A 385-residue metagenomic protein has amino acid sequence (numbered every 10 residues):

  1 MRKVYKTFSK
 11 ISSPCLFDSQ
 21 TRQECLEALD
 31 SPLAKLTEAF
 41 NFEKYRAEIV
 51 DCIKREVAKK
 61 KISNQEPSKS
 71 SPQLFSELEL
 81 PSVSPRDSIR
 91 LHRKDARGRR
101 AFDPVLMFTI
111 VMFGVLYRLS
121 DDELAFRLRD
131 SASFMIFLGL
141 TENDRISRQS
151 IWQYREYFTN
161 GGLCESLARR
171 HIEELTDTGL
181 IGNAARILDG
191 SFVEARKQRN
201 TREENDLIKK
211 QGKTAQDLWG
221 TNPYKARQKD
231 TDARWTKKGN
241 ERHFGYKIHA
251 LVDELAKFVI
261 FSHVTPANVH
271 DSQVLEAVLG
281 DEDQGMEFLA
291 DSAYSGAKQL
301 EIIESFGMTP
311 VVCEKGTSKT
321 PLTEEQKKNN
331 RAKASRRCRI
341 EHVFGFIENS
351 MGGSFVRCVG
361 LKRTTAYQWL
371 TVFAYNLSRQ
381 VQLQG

Functional and structural regions predicted by a protein language model:
M1-E79, L383-G385: Charged, often Cys/His-bearing segments associated with DNA-binding zinc-finger transcription factors
R55-K59, R86-G98: Active-site flanking loop/helix segments enriched in acidic
R99, V105, D122-R129, G139 (+3 more regions): Polybasic low-complexity intrinsically disordered regions
F108-R118: Alpha-helical support elements that line or immediately flank enzyme active sites and cofactor-binding pockets
L116, D130, F134, N160 (+6 more regions): Short, well-ordered loop/turn and helix-capping segments at boundaries between secondary-structure elements and domains
I136, V259-F261, S354-R357: Short small-residue beta-strand/loop micro-motif enriched in glycine and branched aliphatics
Q211, S292-R363: Helix-centered, glycine/charged polyanion-binding patches within enzymatic domains that contact phosphate-containing
K362-G385: Charge-patterned, long linear interaction tracts outside catalytic cores
